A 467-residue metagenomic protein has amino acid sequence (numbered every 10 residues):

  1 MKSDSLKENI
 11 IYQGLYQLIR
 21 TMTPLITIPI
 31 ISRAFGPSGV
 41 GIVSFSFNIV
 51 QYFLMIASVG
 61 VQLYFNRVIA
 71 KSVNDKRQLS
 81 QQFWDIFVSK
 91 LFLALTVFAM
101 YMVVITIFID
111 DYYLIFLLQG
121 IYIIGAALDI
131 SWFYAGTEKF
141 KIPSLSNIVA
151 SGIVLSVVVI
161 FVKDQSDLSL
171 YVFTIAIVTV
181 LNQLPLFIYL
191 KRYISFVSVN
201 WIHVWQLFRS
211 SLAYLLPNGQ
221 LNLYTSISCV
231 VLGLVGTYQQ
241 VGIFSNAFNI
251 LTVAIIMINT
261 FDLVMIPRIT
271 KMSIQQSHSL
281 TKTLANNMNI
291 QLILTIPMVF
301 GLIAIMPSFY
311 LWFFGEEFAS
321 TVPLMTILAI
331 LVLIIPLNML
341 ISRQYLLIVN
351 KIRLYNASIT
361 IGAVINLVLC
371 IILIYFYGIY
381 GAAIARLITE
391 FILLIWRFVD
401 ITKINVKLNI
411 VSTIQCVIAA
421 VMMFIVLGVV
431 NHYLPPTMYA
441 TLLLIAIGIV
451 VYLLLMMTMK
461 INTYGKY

Functional and structural regions predicted by a protein language model:
M1-K2, L6, K141-S144, L168-I175 (+4 more regions): Interhelical loop/hinge segments that connect adjacent transmembrane helices in multipass membrane
M1-T23, R77, K191, W201-P217 (+5 more regions): N-terminal membrane topogenesis motif
D4-Q62, F98, L155, I175 (+2 more regions): Signature of the first transmembrane helix
P29, A57-N74, L251-T295, I341-I348: Helix-loop junctions and terminal segments of transmembrane helices in multi-pass membrane transport/translocation
I105-I121, I303-L337: Interfacial segments at transmembrane-helix termini and the short loops linking adjacent helices
G120, S144-R192, T360-I365, I379-D400 (+3 more regions): Hydrophobic alpha-helical transmembrane segments
I123-N147, I330-I361: Membrane-interface junctions at transmembrane-helix termini in multi-pass inner-membrane proteins
G362, V411-K466: Transmembrane alpha-helical segments of multi-pass transport proteins
